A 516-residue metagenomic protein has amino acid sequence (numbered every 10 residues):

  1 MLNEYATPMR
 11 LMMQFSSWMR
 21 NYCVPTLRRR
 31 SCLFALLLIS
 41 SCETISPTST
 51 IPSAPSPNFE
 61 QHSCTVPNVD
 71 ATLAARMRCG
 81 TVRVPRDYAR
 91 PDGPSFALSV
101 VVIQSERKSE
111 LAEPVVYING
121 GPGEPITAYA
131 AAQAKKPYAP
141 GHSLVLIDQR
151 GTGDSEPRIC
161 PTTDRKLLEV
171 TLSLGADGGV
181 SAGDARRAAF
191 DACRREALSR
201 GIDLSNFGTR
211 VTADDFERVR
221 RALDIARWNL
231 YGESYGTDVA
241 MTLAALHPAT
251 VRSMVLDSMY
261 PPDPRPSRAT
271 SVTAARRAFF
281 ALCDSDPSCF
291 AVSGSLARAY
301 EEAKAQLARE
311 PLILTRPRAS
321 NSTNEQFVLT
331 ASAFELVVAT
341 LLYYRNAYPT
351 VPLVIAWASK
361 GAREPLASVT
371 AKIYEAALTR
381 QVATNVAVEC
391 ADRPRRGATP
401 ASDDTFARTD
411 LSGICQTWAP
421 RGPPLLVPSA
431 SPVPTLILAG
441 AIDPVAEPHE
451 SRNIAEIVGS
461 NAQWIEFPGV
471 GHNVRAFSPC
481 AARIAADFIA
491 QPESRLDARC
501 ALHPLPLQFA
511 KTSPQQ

Functional and structural regions predicted by a protein language model:
M1-L27: N-terminal secretory signal peptides that target proteins for export/translocation
F15-W18, F34, A476: Alpha-helical and His/Cys-centered functional microenvironments
R28-A35: Sec-dependent signal peptide recognition, specifically the positively charged N-region followed immediately by
S40-S41: C-terminal motif of bacterial Sec signal peptides marking the signal peptidase cleavage site
I45-S332, V382-Q516: Gly/Pro-rich cap/lid or specificity-loop segments adjacent to the active site
F327-I355: P-loop NTPase catalytic cores that bind/hydrolyze ATP
I355-E364: Non-catalytic, charge-rich alpha-helical accessory subdomains
R363-R393: Long, low-complexity segments enriched in small/aliphatic residues
